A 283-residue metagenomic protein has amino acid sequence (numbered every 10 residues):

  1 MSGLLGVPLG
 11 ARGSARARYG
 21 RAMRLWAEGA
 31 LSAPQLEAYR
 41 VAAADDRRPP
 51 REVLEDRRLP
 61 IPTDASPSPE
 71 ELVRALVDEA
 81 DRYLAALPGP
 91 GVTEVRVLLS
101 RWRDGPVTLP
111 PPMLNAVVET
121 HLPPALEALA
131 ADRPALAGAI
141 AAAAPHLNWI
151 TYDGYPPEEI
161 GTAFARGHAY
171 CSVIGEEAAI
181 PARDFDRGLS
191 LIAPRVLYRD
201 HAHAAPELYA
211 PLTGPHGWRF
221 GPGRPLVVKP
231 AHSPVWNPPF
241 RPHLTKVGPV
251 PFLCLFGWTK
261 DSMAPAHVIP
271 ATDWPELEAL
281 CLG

Functional and structural regions predicted by a protein language model:
M1-A86: Intrinsically disordered, low-complexity, charge-biased terminal/linker regions in eukaryotic proteins
S2, G248-G283: Double-stranded beta-helix
R58, E70-R183: A short, N-terminal "cap"/entry segment at the start of jelly-roll beta-barrel domains of the cupin/DSBH fold
Y170-E176, F185-H203, P238-R241: Conserved short histidine dyad/triad with adjacent acidic residue
L191-P194, V228-P249: Conserved metal-binding segment of the jelly-roll/cupin
I192, R199-D200, P206-P230: A short beta-strand-loop-beta hairpin characteristic of the jelly-roll/cupin
Y209, S233-N237, L253-F256: Active-site scaffold segments
P215-G217, P242, P251: Structural motif
